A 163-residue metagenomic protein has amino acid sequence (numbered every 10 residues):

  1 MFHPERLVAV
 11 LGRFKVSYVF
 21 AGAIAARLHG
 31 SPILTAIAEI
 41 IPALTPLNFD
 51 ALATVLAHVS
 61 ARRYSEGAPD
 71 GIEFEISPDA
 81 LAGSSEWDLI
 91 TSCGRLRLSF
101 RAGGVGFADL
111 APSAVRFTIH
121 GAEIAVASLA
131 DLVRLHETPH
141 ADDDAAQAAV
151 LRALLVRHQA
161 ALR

Functional and structural regions predicted by a protein language model:
M1-R163: Compositionally biased terminal segments of proteins
